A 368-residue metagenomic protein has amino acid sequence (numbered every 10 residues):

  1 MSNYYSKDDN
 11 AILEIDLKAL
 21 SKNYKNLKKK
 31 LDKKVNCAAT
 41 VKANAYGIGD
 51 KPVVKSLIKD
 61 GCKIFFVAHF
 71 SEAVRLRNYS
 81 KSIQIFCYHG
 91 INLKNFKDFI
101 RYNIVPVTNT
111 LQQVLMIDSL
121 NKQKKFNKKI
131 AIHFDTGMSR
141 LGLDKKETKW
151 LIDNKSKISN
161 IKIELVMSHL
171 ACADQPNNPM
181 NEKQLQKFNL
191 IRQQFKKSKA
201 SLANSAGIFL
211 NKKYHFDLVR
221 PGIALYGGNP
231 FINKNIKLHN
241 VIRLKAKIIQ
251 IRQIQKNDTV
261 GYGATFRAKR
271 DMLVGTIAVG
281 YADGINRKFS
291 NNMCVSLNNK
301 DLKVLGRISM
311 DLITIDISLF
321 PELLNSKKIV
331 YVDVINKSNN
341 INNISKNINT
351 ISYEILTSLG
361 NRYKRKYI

Functional and structural regions predicted by a protein language model:
S2-L17, S21, E72, I91-L93 (+3 more regions): Active-site anion/phosphate-binding pocket segments in diverse small-molecule metabolic enzymes
Y4-K7, A11-I15, A19-K22, V35-I191 (+2 more regions): Active-site-proximal beta-alpha core segment in soluble small-molecule metabolic enzymes
K30: Conserved PLP-enzyme active-site core in the AAT-like
